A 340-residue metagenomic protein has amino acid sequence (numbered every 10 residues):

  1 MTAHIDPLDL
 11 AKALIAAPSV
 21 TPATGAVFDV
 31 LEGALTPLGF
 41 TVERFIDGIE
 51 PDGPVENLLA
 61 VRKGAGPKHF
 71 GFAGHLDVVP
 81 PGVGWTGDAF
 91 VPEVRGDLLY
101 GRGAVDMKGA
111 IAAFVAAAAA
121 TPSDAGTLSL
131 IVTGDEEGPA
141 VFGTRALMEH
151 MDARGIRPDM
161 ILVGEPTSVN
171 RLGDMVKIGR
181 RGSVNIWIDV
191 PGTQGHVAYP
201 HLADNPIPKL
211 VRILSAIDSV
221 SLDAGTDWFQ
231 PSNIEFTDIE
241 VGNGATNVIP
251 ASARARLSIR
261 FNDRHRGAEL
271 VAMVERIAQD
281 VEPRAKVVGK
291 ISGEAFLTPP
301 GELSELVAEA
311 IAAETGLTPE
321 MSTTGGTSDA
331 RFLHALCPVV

Functional and structural regions predicted by a protein language model:
M1-A3, P80, T167-R171, I178 (+1 more regions): Metal-dependent amide/peptide-bond hydrolase catalytic core, centered on the "pita-bread" metallohydrolase fold
M1-P81, S252-S258, L270-R276: N-terminal helical capping/dimerization or prosegment-like subdomains of hydrolases acting on amide or phosphate bonds
A13, A116-P122, R212-S219: Short glycine/serine- and small hydrophobic-enriched flexible loop segments
T41, L99-D106, A198-P206: Short alpha-helix boundary/capping segments
V42, A60, P92-V94, F236-I239 (+1 more regions): A structural signal for short hydrophobic beta-strand segments in well-ordered beta-sheet cores
H69-V132, R154: Active-site metal-coordination/substrate-binding segment of hydrolases, especially metallo-dependent peptidases
M107-G179: Acidic/histidine-rich catalytic neighborhood of metal-dependent amide-processing enzymes
